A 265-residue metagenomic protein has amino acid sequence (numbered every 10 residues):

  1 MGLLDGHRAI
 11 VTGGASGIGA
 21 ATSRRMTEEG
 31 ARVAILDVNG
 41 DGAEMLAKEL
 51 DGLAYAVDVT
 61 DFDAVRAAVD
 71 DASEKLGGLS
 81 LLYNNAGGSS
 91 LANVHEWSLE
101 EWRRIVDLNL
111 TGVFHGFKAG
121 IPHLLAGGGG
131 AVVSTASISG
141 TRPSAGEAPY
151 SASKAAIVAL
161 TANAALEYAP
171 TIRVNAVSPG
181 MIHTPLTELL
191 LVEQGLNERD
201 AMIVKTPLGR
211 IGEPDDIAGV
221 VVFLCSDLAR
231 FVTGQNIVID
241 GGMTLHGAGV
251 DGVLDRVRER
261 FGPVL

Functional and structural regions predicted by a protein language model:
G40, V57-A67, L99, D215-D216: The beta1-alpha1 cofactor-binding region of Rossmann-like NAD(H)/NADP(H)-dependent oxidoreductases
N93-V94, E101-V106, M202: Substrate-binding pocket helix/loop in short-chain dehydrogenase/reductase
F117, S153, T161: Active-site helix of classical SDR
P122, A165-P170, R230: Alpha-helical segment proximal to the catalytic Tyr-Lys
S137: Residue(s) in the substrate-gating loop at a strand-loop-helix junction that position the organic substrate next
R142, V222, T233-L265: Short C-terminal tail/terminal secondary-structure segment of NAD(P)H-dependent dehydrogenase/reductase domains
A176, N197-V232, I239-G241, L265: C-terminal helical subdomain
